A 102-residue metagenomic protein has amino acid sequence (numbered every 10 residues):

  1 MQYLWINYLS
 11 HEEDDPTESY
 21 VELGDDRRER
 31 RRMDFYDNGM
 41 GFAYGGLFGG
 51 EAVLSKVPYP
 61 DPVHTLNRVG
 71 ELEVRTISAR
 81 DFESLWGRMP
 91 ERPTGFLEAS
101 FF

Functional and structural regions predicted by a protein language model:
M1, E13, R28-E29, F35-D37 (+3 more regions): Short linear sequence motifs
M1-E18: Short, extreme N-terminal segment that most often corresponds to the first beta-strand
N7-S10, G39, L47-G49, R92: Generic detector of short, locally flexible boundary/turn motifs and exposed helical patches
V21: A motif-centric signal for short, conserved binding hotspots located in accessible loops or intrinsically disordered
D25-V69: Acidic, aromatic-enriched beta-alpha/helix-loop junctions
D61-F102: Short, compact, well-ordered microdomains
